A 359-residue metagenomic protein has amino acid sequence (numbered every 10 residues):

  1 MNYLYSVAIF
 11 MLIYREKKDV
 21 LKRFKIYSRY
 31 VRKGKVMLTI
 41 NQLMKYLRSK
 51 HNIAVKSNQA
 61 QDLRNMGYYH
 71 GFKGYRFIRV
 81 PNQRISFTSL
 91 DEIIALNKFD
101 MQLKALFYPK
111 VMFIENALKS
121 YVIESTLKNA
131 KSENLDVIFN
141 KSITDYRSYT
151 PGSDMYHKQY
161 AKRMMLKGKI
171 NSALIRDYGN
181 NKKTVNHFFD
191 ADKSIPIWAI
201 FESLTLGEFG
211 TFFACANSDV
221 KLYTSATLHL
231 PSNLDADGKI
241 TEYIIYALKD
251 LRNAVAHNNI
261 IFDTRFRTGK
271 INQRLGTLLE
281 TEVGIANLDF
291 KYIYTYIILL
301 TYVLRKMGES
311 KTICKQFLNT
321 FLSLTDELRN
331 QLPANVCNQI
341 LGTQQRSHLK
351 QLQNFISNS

Functional and structural regions predicted by a protein language model:
N2, K17-K18: Polybasic, lysine-rich low-complexity intrinsically disordered segments
S6, L12, V20, F24 (+2 more regions): Long, contiguous internal "core" modules enriched in hydrophobic/ aromatic residues
